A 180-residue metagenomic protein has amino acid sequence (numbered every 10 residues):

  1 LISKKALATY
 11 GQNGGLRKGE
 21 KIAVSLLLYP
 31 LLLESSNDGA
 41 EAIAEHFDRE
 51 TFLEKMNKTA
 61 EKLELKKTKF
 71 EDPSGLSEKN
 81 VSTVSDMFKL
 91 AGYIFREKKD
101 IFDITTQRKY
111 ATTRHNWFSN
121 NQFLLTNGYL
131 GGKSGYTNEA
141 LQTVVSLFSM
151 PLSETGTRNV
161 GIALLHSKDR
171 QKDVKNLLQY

Functional and structural regions predicted by a protein language model:
L1-G14, T106-R114: Short, glycine/proline-biased beta-turn/loop segments that scaffold the active-site neighborhood
I2-A6, S35, E64: Short, small-residue-rich loop/turn micro-motifs
A6-L7, E20-L28, L32, A44 (+3 more regions): Non-catalytic, solvent-exposed segments at the cell envelope interface
A8-E41, W117-G132, P151: Conserved catalytic neighborhood of penicillin-recognizing serine enzymes
D48-Y180: Penicillin-recognizing serine hydrolase domain
